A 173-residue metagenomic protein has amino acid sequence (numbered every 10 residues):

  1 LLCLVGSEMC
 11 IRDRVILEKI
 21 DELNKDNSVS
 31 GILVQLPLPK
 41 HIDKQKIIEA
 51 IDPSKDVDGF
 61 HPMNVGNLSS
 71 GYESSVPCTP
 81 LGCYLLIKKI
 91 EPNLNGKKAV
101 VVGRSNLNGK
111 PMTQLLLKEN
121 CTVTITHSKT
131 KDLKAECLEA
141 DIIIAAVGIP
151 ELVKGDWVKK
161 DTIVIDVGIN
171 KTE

Functional and structural regions predicted by a protein language model:
L1-G6, I11: Single conserved hydrophobic/aromatic residue that forms the stacking wall/gate of nucleotide- or nucleobase-binding
E8, P77-I163, V167, T172: Glycine-rich phosphate/diphosphate-binding loop of Rossmann-like nucleotide-binding domains
R12, P39-H41, K171: Short, small-residue-enriched loops and turns at beta-alpha junctions that line or gate enzyme active sites
V15-N27: Short, well-structured alpha-helical segments in soluble
D21-N24, A50-I51, D141-I144: Short, hinge-like loop/turn segments at secondary-structure boundaries
S28-V29, A140: Short, high-confidence coil segments that cap the C-terminus of an alpha-helix and link into the following beta-strand
L33-K98, M112: Anion-binding alpha/beta catalytic cores of soluble intermediary-metabolism enzymes, centered on
